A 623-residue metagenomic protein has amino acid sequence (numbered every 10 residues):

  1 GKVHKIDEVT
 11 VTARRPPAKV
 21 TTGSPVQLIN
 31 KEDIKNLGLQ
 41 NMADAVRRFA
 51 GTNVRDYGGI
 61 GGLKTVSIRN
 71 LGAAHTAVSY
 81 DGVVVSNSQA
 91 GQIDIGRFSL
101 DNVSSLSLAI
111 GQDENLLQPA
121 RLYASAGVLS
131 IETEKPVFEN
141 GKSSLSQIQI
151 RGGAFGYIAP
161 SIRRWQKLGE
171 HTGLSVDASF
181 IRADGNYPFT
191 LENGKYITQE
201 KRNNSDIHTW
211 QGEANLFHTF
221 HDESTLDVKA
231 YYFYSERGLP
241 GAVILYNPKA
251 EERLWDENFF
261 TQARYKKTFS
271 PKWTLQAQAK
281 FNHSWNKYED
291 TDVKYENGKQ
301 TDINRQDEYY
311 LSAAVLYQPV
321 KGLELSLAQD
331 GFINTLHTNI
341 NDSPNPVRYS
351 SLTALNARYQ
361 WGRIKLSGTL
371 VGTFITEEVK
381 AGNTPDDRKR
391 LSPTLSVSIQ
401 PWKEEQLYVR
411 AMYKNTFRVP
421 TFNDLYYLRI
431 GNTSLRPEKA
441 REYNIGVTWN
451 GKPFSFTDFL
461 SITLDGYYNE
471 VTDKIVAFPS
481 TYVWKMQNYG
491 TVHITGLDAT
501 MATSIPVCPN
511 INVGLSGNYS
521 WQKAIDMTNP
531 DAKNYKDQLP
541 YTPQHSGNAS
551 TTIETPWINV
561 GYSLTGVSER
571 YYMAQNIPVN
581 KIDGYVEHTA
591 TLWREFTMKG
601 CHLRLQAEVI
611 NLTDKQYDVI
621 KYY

Functional and structural regions predicted by a protein language model:
D7-N36: N-terminal periplasmic "start-of-domain" segments of outer-membrane beta-barrel proteins
A43, R47-V84: Extracytoplasmic beta-strand/coil segments of soluble accessory domains associated with Gram-negative outer-membrane
L100-Q147: A beta-strand signature from Gram-negative outer-membrane beta-barrel systems, especially the internal plug domain
G185-F189, Q199-Q211, F217-L275, F281-D307 (+1 more regions): Flexible loop and strand-edge segments within Gram-negative outer membrane beta-barrel domains
K272-D290, V409-M412, E438-T495, T500-S504: Membrane-embedded beta-barrel scaffold of Gram-negative outer-membrane proteins
Q318-N469: Structural signature of Gram-negative outer-membrane beta-barrels, strongest in the C-terminal barrel of TonB-dependent
K321, S326, R363, S461-E470 (+1 more regions): Gram-negative outer-membrane beta-barrel transporters
Y467, G566-Y572, R594-Y623: C-terminal beta-signal and adjacent terminal beta-strands/loops of Gram-negative outer-membrane beta-barrel proteins
